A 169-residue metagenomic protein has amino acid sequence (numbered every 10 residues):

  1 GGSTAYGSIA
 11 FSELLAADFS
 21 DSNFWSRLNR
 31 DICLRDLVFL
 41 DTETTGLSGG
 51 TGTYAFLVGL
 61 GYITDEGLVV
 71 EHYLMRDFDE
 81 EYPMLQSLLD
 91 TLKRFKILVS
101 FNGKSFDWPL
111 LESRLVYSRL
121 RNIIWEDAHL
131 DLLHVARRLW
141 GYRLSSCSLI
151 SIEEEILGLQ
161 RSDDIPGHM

Functional and structural regions predicted by a protein language model:
G1-C33: N-terminal accessory regions of nucleic-acid-interacting proteins
A10, N23, S87, S148-I152 (+1 more regions): Exposed alpha-helical structural elements
W25-R94: Conserved RNase H-like, two-metal-ion catalytic cores of nucleic-acid enzymes
I63, K104, S162: Short, electropositive, low-hydrophobicity segments enriched in small/polar residues
L68-L159: Conserved DEDDh/DEDDy metal-dependent 3′-5′ exonuclease domain
E155-M169: A short, charged helix-loop
